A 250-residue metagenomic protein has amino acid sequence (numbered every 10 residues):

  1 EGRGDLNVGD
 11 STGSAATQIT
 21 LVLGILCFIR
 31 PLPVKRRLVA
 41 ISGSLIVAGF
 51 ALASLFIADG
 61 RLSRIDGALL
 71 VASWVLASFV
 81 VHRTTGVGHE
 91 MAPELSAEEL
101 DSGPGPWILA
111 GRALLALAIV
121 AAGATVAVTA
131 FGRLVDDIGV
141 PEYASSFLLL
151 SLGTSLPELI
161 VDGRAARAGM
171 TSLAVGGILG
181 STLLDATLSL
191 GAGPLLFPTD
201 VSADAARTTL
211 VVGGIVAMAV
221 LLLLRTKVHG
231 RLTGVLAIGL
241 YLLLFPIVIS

Functional and structural regions predicted by a protein language model:
E1-S250: Hydrophobic alpha-helical segments, chiefly the membrane-spanning helices and signal/signal-anchor peptides
